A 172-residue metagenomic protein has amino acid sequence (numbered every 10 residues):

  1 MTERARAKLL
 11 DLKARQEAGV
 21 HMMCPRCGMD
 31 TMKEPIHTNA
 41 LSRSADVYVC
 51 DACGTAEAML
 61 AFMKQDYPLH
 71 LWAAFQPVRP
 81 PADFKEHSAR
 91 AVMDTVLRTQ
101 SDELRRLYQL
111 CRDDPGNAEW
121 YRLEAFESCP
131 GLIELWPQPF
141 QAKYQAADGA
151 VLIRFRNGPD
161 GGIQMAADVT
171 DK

Functional and structural regions predicted by a protein language model:
M1-G19, A61-S101, D160, Q164-T170: Short, intrinsically disordered terminal segments enriched in charged and Pro/Gly residues
H21-M22, V47: Residues immediately within or flanking Cys/His clusters that coordinate Zn2+ in small zinc-binding modules
P25-G28, A52: Short, cysteine/histidine-rich loop/knuckle motifs that typically chelate Zn2+
K33-E34, A56-L60: Short, non-ligating residues that shape and space the ligands of small metal-coordination modules and catalytic
I36-V47: Short linker/helix segments within small regulatory modules
V47, T55-A56: Conserved short hydrophobic patches within well-ordered secondary structure
Q65-L69, V78-P81, D94-D102, L107-A118 (+2 more regions): Surface-exposed polar/charged interaction patches
D114-D160: Acidic, low-complexity, intrinsically disordered interaction modules
